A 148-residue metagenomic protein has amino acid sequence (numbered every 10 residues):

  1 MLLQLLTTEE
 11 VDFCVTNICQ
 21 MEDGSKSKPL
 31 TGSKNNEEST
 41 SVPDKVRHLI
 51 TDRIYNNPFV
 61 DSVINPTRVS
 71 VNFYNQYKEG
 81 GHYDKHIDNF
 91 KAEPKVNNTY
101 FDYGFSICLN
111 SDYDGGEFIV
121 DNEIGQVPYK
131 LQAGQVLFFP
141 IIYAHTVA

Functional and structural regions predicted by a protein language model:
M1-F73, G80-H82: Non-heme Fe(II)/2-oxoglutarate
L3-L5, Y74, S106-C108, P128 (+1 more regions): Conserved hydrophobic/aromatic beta-strand scaffold that supports enzyme active sites
P58-V63, E93-P94, H145: Short helix-to-loop capping/linker segments positioned immediately adjacent to catalytic or ligand/cofactor-binding
P66, T99-F101, F139: Residue-level preference for beta-strand/loop junctions
Y74-K78, E93-D114: Short, conserved beta-strand element in jelly-roll/cupin
H82-F90: Histidine-centered catalytic micro-motifs
G116-A148: Catalytic core of Fe(II)/2-oxoglutarate
